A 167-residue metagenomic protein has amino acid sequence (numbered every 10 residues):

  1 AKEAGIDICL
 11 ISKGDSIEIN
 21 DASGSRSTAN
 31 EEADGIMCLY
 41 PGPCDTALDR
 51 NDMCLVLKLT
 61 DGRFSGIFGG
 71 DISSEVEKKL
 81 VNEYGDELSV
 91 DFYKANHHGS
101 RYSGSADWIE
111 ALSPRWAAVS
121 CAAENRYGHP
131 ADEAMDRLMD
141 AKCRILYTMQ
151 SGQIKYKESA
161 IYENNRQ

Functional and structural regions predicted by a protein language model:
A1-Q167: Non-globular, low-confidence helical/coil segments that flank catalytic cores
